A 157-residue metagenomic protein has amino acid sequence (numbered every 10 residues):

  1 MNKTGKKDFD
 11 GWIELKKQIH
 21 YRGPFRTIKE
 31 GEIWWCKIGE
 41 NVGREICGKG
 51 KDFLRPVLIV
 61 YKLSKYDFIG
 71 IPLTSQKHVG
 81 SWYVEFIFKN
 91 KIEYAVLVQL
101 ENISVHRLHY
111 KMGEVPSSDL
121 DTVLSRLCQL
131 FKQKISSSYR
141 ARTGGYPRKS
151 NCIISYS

Functional and structural regions predicted by a protein language model:
M1-I13, Q18, E85-S157: C-terminal terminal-subdomain/extension
R22-T27: Short, surface-exposed secondary-structure edge patches
E30-G31: Loop/turn positions that initiate beta-strands
I38, P72-L73, Q99: Residue-level recognition of conserved beta-strand positions in structured domain cores
G39-R44: Short, charged beta-turn/beta-strand-edge "cap" motif at the junction between a beta-strand and an adjacent loop
I46-K89: Compact nucleic-acid interaction/catalytic patches
